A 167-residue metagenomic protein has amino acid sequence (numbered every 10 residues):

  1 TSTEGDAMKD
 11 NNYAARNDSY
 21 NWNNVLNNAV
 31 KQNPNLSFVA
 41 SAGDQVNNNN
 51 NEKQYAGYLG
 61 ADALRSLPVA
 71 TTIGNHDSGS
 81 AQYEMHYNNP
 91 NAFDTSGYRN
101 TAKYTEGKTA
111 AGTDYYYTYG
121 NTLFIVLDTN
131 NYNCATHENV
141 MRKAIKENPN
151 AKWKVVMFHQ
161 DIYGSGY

Functional and structural regions predicted by a protein language model:
T1-N50: N-terminal active-site segment of His-dependent metallophosphoesterases
T1-T3, G43-Q45, N75-H76, T129-N130 (+1 more regions): Active-site metal-binding loops of divalent metal-dependent hydrolases
E4, N47-N49, S78-A81, C134 (+1 more regions): Short catalytic/ligand-binding loop motif for oxyanion handling, primarily in non-cytosolic enzymes, centered on
A7-N21, A151-Y167: Active-site-proximal segments of metal-dependent phosphoesterases and phosphodiesterases across multiple
M8-N12, E52-W153: Extended active-site neighborhood of metal-dependent phosphoesterases/phosphodiesterases
